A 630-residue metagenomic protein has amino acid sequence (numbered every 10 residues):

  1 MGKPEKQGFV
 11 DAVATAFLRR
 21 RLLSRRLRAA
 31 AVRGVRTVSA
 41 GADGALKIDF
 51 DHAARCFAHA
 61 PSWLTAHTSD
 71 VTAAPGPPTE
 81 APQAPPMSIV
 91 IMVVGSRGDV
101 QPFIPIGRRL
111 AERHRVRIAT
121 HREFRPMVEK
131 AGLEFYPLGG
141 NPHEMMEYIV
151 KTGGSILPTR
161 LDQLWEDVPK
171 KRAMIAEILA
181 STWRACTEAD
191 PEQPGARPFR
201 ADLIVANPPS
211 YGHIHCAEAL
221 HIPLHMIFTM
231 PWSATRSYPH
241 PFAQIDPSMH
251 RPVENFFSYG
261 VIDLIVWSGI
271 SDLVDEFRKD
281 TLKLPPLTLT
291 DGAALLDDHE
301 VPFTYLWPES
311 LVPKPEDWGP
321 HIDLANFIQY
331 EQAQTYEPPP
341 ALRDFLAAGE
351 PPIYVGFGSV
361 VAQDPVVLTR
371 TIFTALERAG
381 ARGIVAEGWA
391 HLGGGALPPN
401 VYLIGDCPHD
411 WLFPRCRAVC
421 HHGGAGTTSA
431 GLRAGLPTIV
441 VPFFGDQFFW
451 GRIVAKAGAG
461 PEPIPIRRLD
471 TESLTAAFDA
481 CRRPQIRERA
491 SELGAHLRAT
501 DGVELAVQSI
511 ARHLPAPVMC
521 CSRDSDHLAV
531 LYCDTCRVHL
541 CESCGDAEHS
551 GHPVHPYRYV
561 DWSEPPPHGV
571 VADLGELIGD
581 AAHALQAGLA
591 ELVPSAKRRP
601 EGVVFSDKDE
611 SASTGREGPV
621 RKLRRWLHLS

Functional and structural regions predicted by a protein language model:
G2-V71, R122-P352, F357-R382, G393-A396 (+3 more regions): Nucleotide-sugar-dependent glycosyltransferase catalytic domains
A81-S96: Nucleotide-activated donor-dependent transferases that construct or modify glycoconjugates
V93-I104, V361-A362: A short, glycine/small-residue-rich beta-strand->loop->alpha-helix junction that serves as a flexible
D99, I404-I453: A donor-sugar binding/catalytic signature common to diverse glycosyltransferases and related nucleotide-sugar
A390-P408: Nucleotide-activated donor-binding/catalytic signature segment of Leloir-type glycosyltransferases, i.e., the conserved
G445-A477, E488: Change "using UDP/GDP/dTDP sugars" to "using nucleotide sugars
M519, D526, H539-L577: Cys/His-rich, Zn2+-coordinating zinc-finger modules
S525-C536: Canonical RING-type zinc finger of E3 ubiquitin-protein ligases
